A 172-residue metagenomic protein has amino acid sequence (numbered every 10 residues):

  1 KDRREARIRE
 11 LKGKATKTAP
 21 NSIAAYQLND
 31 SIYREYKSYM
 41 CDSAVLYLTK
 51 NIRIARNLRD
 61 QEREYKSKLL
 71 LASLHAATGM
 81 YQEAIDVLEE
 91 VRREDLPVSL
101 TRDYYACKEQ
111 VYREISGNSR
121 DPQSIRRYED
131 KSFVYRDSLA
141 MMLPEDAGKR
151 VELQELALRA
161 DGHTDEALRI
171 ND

Functional and structural regions predicted by a protein language model:
K1-D172: A "functional boundary" signal
